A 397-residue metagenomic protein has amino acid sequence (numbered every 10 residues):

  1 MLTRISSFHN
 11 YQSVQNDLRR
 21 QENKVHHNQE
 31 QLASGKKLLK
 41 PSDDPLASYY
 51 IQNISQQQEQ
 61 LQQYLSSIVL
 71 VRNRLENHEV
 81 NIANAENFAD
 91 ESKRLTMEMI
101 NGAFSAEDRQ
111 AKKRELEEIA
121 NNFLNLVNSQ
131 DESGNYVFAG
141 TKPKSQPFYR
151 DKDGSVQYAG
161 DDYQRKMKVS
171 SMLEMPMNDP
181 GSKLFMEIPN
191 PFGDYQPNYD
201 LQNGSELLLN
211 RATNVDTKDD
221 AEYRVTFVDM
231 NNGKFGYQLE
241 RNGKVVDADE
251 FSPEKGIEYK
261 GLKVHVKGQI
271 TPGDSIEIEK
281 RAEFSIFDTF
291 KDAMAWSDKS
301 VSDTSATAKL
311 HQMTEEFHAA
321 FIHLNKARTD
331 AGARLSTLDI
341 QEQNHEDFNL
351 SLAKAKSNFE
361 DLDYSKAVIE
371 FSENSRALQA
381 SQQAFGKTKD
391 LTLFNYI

Functional and structural regions predicted by a protein language model:
M1-D153, M175, K291-I397: Amphipathic alpha-helical polymerization modules
K142-D303: Cysteine-poor, low-complexity segments in flexible/peripheral regions
